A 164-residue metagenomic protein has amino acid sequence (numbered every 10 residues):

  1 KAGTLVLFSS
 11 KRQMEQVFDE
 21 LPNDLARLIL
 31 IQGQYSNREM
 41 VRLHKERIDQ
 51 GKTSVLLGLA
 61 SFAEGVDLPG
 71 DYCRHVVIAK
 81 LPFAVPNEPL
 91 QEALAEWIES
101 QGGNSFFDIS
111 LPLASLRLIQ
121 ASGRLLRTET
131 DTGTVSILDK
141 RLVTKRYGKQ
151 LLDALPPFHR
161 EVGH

Functional and structural regions predicted by a protein language model:
K1-H164: ASCE RecA-like P-loop NTPase motor cores that couple ATP hydrolysis to mechanical translocation on nucleic acids
